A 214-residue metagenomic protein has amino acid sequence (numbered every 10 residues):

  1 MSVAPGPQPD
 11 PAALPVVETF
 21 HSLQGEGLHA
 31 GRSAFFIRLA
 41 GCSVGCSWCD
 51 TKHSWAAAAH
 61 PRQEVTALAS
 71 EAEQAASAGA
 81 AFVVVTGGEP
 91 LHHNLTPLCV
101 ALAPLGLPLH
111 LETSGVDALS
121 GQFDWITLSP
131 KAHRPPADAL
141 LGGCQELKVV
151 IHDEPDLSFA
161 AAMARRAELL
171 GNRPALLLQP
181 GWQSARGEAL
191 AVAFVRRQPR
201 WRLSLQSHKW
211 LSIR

Functional and structural regions predicted by a protein language model:
V3, D10, L14-H21, S33-A34 (+1 more regions): Conserved Radical SAM active-site core
S22-G27: A short beta-strand-turn-helix
A80, L91-R214: Conserved AdoMet/S-adenosylmethionine-binding subsite of the radical SAM
